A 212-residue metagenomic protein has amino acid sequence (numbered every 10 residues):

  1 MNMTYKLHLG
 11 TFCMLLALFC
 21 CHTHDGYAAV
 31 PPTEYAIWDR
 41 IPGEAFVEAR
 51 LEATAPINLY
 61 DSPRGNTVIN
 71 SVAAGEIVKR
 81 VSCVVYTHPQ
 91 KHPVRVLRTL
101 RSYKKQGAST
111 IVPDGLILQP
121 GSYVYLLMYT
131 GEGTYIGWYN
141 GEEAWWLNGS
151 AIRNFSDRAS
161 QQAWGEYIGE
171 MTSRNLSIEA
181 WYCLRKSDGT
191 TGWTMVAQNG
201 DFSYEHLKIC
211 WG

Functional and structural regions predicted by a protein language model:
N2-F12: Bacterial N-terminal signal peptides that target proteins for export
G10-C20: Bacterial N-terminal signal peptides
G26-E48, N66, T99-G212: Boundary regions of SH3-family modules and the immediately adjacent low-complexity/disordered segments in eukaryotic
A53-R64: Short, structured beta-strand/loop micro-motifs enriched in basic residues and often containing a Trp
A55, E76, I178-Y182: Envelope-exposed proteins and targeting segments
N66-A73: Short, surface-exposed secondary-structure edge patches
G75-V81: Loop/turn positions that initiate beta-strands
Y86-T99: Short, Lys/Arg- and Gly-enriched loop/turn segments at beta-strand edges
